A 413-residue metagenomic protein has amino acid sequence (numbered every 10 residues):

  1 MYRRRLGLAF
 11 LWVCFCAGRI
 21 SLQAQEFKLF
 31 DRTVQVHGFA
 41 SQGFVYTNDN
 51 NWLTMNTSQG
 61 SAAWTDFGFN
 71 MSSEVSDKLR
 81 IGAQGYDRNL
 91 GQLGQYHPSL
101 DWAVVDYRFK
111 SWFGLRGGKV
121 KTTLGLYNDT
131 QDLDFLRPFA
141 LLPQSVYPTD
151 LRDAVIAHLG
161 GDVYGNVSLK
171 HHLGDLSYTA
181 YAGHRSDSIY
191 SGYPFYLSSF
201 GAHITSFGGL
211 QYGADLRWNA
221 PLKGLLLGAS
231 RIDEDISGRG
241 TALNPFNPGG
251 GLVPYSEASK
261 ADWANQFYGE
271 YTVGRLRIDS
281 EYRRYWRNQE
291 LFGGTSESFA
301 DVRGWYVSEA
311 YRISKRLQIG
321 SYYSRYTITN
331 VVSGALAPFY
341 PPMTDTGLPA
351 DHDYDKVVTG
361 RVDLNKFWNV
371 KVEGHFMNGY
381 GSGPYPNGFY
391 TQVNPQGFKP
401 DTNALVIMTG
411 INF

Functional and structural regions predicted by a protein language model:
M1-F27, F139: Cleavable N-terminal export/targeting peptides
F15-Q59, L317, L364-W368, D401 (+1 more regions): Outer-membrane beta-barrel biogenesis signature
E26-K28, M55-Q59, M71, G91-L93 (+11 more regions): Outer-membrane beta-barrel proteins
E26-V36, S41-Y46, S58-S188, L210 (+3 more regions): Outer membrane beta-barrel
F30-R32, F44-T65, Y193-H203, F389-T391: Surface-exposed strand-loop-strand hairpins of Gram-negative outer-membrane beta-barrel proteins
V104, R108, N128, A229-F413: Outer-membrane beta-barrel pore domains
L136-S145, G201-H203, F246-V253, Q392: Surface-exposed loop/turn segments flanking beta-strands in extracellular/periplasmic regions
Y193-G240: Loop-centered beta-sheet repeat module
